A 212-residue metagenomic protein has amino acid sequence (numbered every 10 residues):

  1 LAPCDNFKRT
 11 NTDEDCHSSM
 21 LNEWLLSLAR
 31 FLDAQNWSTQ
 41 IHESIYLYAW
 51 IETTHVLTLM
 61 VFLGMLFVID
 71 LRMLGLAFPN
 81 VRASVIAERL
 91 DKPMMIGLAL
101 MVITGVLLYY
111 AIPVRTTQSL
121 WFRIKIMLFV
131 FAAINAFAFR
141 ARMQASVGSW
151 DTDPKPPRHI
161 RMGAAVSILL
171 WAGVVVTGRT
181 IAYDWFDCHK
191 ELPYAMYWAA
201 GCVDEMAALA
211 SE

Functional and structural regions predicted by a protein language model:
M20-E212: Polytopic transmembrane helical bundles with strong interfacial aromatic enrichment
